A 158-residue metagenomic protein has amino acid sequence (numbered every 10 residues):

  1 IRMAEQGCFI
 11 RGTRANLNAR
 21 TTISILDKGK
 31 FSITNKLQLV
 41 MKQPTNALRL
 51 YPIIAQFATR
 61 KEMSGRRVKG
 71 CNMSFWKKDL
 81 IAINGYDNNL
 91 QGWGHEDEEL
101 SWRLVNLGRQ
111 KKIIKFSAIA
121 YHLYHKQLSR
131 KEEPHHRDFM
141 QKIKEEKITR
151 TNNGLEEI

Functional and structural regions predicted by a protein language model:
R2-Q38: Conserved donor NDP-sugar-binding/catalytic core segment of glycosyltransferases
F9, N72-S74, A120: Conserved hydrophobic/aromatic beta-strand scaffold that supports enzyme active sites
L17, I114-K131: Active-site donor/metal-binding and catalytic loop motifs of nucleotide-sugar-dependent glycosylation enzymes
T21-I25, K126, E132-H135: Short aromatic-enriched loop/helix-cap "lid" or pocket-rim segments at secondary-structure transitions that line
G29-G65: Short, flexible, basic/aromatic active-site loop/helix in glycosyltransferases
M63-R66, N88-L90, E157: Active-site rim elements
V68, N72-N84, Q91-Q110, K115: A short, conserved alpha-helix in the catalytic core of glycosyltransferases
S117-A118, K131-G154: Catalytic core of nucleotide-sugar-dependent glycosyltransferases
